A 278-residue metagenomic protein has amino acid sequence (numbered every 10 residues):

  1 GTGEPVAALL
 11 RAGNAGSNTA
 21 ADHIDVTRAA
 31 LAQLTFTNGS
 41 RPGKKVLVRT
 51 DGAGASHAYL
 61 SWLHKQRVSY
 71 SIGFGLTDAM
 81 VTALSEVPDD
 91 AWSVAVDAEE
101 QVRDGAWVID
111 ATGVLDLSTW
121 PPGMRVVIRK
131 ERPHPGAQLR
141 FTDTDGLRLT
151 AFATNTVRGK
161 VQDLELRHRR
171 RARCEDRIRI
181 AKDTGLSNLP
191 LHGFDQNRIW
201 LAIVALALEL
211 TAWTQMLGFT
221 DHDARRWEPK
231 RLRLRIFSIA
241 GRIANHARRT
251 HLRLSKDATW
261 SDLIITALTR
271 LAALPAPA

Functional and structural regions predicted by a protein language model:
G1-S40: Electropositive, glycine- and tryptophan-enriched low-complexity nucleic-acid-binding patches
G3, V46-A55, Y70, F152 (+3 more regions): Short, conserved catalytic/metal-binding motifs centered on acidic residues
G13, A53-A55, G75-T77: Active-site beta-loop-alpha junctions enriched in small/polar residues
S40-V46: Short, conserved phosphate-binding/catalytic loop or strand-edge motifs used in phosphoryl-/nucleotidyl-transfer
L60-S69: Short, surface-exposed basic-aromatic patches at helix termini and helix-loop junctions that form
S69-K182, T266-A278: An anionic, glycine-rich sequence signature occurring as long contiguous blocks
K160-T214: Short amphipathic alpha-helical "interface-anchor" segments enriched in bulky aromatics
L210-A278: A short, flexible helix-boundary coil/loop motif
